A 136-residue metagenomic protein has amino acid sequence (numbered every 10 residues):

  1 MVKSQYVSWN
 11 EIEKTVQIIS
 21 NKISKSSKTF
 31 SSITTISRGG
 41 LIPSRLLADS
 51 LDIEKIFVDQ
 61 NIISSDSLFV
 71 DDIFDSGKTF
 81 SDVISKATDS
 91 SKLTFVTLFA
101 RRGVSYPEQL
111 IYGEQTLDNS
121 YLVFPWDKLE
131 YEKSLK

Functional and structural regions predicted by a protein language model:
M1-K136: PRPP-associated nucleotide enzymes
